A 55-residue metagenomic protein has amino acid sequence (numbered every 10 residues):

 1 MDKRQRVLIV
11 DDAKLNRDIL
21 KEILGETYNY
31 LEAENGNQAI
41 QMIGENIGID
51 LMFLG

Functional and structural regions predicted by a protein language model:
D2-R4: Phosphate-coordination loops involved in phosphoryl transfer and adenosine-cofactor binding
R6, A13-E32, G44: Two-component/phosphorelay signaling modules centered on CheY-like receiver
L8, E32-L51: Acidic, metal-coordinating helix/loop segments flanking the phosphotransfer/catalytic sites of two-component signaling
G55: Active-site residues of response regulator receiver
